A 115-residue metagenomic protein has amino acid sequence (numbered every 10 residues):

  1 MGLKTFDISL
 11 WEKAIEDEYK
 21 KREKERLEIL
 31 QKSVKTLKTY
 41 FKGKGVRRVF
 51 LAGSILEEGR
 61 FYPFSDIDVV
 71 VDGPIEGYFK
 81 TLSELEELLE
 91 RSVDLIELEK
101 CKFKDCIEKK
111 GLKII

Functional and structural regions predicted by a protein language model:
M1-V49: Helical scaffold of the NTase/Pol beta-like nucleotidyltransferase catalytic core
E16-K20, F64, L85-E86: Generic signal for short, ordered secondary-structure residues within or immediately flanking folded domains
K24-I29, S33, E58-F61, D72-D105 (+1 more regions): Metal-dependent nucleotidyltransferase catalytic core
T36-I67, D72: Active-site nucleotide-donor binding segment shared across nucleotidyl transfer reactions
T36-K38, G43, G77, E108 (+1 more regions): Conserved NTP-donor binding/palm subdomain of two-metal-ion nucleotidyltransferases/polymerases, i.e., the charged
G45-V49, V93, I115: Secondary-structure boundary/capping signal
I67-D68, G111-I115: Short, hinge-like loop/turn segments at secondary-structure boundaries
